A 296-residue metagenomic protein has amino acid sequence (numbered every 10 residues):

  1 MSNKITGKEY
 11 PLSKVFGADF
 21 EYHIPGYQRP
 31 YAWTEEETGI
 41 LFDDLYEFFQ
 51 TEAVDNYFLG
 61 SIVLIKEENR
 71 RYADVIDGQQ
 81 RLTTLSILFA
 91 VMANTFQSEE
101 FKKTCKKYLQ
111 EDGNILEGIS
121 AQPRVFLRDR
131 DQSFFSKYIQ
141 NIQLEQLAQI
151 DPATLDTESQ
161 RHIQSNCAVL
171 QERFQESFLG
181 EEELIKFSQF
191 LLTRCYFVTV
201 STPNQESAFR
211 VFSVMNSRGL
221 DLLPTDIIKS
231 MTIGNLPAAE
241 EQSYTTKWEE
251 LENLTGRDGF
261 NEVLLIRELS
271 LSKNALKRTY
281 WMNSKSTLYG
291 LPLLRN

Functional and structural regions predicted by a protein language model:
M1-I76, Q80, I185, F197-V198: Short alpha-helix boundary/capping and kink motifs at helix termini
Y27, E36, L64-E67, Q79-Q80 (+4 more regions): An acidic- and aromatic-residue-enriched active-site/binding cleft used to recognize and process polar
L82-S98: Short active-site loop/helix that positions an aromatic residue
T95-E100, R218, L222: Short, polar/flexible loop-turn hinges at active-site or ligand-entry regions and domain interfaces
T95-E99, E111, L116-G118, A239 (+1 more regions): Active-site-surrounding "flap" and adjacent substrate/cofactor-binding loops of secreted or lumenal enzymes, prototyped
K103-Q146: Extended charged low-complexity segments that act as oligomerization/scaffolding linkers
D129-N296: Polyanionic (Asp/Glu-rich) segments that form extended negatively charged tracts
